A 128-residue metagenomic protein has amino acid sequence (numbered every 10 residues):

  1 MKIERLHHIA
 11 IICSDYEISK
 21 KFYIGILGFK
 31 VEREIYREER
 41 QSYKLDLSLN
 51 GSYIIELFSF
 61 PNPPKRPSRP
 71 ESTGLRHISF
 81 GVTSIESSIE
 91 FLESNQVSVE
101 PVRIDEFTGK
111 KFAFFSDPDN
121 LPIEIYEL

Functional and structural regions predicted by a protein language model:
M1-I18, L75-F80: N-terminal beta-strand motif that seeds the catalytic metal site of vicinal oxygen chelate
M1-K2, I35, D46, I89-L128: Vicinal oxygen chelate
R5, Q41, G74, G109: Exposed loop/turn and edge beta-strand positions of beta-sandwich/beta-sheet ligand-binding modules
I12-I54: Core segments of cupin and vicinal oxygen chelate
F22, E86-F91: Short amphipathic alpha-helices within nucleic acid-binding modules
E32-E34, Q41-Y43, N62-S68, P101: A short, acidic/glycine-rich surface segment
N50-I54, N62-P63, I85-E86: Short, charged/polar surface micro-motifs in flexible loops or helix N-caps
L57, S68-P70: Helix-adjacent hinge/juxtasegments
